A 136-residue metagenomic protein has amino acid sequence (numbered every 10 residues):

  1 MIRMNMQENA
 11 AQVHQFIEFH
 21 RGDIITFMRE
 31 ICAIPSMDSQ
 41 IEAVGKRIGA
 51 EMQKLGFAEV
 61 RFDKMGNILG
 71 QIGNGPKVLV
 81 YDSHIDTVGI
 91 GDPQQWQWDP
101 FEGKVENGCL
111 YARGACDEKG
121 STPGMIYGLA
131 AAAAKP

Functional and structural regions predicted by a protein language model:
I2-A115, A132-P136: Acidic/His- and Gly-rich active-site-bordering loop/insert found across diverse amide/peptide-bond hydrolases
E118-P136: Acidic/histidine-rich catalytic neighborhood of metal-dependent amide-processing enzymes
